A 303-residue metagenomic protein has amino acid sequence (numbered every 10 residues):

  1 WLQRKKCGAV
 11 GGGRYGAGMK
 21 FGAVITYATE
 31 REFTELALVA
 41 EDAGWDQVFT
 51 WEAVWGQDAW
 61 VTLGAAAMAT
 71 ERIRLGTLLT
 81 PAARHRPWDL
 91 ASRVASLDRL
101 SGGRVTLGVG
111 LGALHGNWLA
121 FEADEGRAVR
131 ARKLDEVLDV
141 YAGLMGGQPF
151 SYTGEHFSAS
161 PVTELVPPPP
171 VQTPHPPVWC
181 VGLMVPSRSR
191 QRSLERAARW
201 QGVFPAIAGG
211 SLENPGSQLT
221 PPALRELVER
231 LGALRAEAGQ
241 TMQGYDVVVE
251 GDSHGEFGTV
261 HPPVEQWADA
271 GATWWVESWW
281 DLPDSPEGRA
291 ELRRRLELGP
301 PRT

Functional and structural regions predicted by a protein language model:
G8-T303: Active-site-adjacent structural elements that line small-molecule/cofactor binding pockets in enzymes
